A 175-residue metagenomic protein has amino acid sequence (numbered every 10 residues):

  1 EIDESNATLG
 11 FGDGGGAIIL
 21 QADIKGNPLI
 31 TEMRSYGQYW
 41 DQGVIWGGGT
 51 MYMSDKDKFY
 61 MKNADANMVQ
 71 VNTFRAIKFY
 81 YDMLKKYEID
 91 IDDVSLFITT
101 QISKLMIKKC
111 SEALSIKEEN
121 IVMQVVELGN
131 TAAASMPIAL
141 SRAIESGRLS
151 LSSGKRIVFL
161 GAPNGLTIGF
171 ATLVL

Functional and structural regions predicted by a protein language model:
I2-Q70, F74, K78, A162 (+1 more regions): Condensing-enzyme catalytic core mediating Claisen C-C bond formation in acyl metabolism
S5, N27, G37, K62 (+4 more regions): A generic, residue-level signal for flexible/boundary positions that often mark functional hotspots
G48-S95, M106-S115, A139, A143-L149: Conserved active-site "lid/cap" helical segment
I77, S95-L175: Claisen-condensing/thiolase-fold acyl-transfer catalytic domains that form or cleave C-C bonds in fatty acid
